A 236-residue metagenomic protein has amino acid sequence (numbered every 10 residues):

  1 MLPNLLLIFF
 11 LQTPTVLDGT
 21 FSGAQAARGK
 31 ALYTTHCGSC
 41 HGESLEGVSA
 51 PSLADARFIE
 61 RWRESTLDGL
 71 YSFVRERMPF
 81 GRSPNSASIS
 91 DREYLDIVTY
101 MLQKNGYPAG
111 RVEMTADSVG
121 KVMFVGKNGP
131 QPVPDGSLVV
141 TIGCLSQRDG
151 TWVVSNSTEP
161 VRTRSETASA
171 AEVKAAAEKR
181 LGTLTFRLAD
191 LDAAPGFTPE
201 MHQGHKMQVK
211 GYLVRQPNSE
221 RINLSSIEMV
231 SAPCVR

Functional and structural regions predicted by a protein language model:
Q12-L32, K127-D135: Electrostatic cytochrome c docking/interface patches
G29-E43, I97, M101: The canonical Cys-X-X-Cys-His
V48, A54-A109, R162-E166: Extracytoplasmic electron-transfer domains, predominantly the class I c-type cytochrome c fold
S83-R148, M229-R236: Flexible coil segments in periplasmic/lumen-exposed cytochrome c-class electron-transfer proteins
G143, G204-P217: Flexible glycine-rich surface loops and low-complexity tracts that mediate binding to linear polymers
R148-E159: Short aromatic-glycine-enriched beta-strand elements
L181-T183, A193-V209: Short nucleic-acid-contacting surface segments enriched for D/E, G, S/T with interspersed K/R
Y212-R236: OB-fold/S1-family single-stranded nucleic acid-binding modules
